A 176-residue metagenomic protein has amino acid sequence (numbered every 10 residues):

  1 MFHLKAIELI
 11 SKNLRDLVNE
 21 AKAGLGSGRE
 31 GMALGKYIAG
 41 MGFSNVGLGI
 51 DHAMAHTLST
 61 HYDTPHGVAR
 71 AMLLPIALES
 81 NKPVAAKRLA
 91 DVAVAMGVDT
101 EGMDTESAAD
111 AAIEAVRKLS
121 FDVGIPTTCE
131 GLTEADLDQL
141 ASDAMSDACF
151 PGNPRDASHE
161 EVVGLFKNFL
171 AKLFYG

Functional and structural regions predicted by a protein language model:
M1-V46: Carboxylate- and glycine-rich phosphate/diphosphate-binding segment that chelates Mg2+/Mn2+
I7-I10, D51, A71, L89 (+2 more regions): A general structural signal for well-ordered alpha-helical segments in protein cores
E8, E30, Y37, H56 (+4 more regions): Internal, well-ordered alpha-helical scaffold/interface segments that support domain packing or protein-protein contacts
A23-R29, D63-G67, E160: Structural motif
Y37-R70, D147-G152: Glycine-rich phosphate/pyrophosphate-binding beta-alpha loops
P75-G176: Mobile late-domain/C-terminal helix-loop "cap" segments that border catalytic sites or the cytosolic face
